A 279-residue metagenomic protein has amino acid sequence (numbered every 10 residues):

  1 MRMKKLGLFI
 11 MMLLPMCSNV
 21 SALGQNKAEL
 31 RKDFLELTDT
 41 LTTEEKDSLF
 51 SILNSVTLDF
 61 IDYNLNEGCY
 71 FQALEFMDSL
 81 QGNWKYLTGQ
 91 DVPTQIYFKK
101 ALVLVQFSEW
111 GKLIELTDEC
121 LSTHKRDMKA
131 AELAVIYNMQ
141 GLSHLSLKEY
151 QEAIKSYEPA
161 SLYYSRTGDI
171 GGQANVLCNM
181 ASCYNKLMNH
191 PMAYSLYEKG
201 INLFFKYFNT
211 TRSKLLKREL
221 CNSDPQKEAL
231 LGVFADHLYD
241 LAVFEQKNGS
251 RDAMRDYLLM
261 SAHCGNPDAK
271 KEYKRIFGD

Functional and structural regions predicted by a protein language model:
L53, Y86-G89, P93, R126 (+4 more regions): Residues that mark the junctions of alpha-helical repeat units in TPR/alpha-solenoid scaffolds
D62, F98-Q106, A131-S146, G172-K186 (+1 more regions): Conserved alpha-helical positions within TPR/SEL1-like repeat arrays
Q81-N83, L121-T123, S161-Y163, I201-L203 (+2 more regions): Amphipathic alpha-helical segments of tetratricopeptide repeats
